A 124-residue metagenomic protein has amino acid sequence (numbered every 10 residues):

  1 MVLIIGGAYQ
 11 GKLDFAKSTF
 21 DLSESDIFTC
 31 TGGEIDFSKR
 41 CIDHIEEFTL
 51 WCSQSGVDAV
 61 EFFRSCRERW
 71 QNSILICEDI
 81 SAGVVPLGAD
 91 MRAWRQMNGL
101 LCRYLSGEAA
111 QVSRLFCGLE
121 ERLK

Functional and structural regions predicted by a protein language model:
M1-C30: Glycine-rich P-loop/Walker A and Walker A-like loops and their local beta1-loop-alpha1 context in P-loop NTPases
G6, H44, C117: Active-site donor-binding loop signature of nucleotide-sugar glycosyltransferases
Q10-G11, F48, E120: Glycine-rich nucleotide phosphate-binding loop and flanking beta-alpha elements of Rossmann-like dinucleotide-binding
S25-T29, E34-I76: Conserved nucleotide-sensing/catalytic segment adjacent to the nucleotide-binding pocket in NTP-handling enzymes
V57-K124: Replace "adjacent to P-loop NTPase cores in ATP/GTP-dependent enzymes" with "adjacent to NTP-binding cores
